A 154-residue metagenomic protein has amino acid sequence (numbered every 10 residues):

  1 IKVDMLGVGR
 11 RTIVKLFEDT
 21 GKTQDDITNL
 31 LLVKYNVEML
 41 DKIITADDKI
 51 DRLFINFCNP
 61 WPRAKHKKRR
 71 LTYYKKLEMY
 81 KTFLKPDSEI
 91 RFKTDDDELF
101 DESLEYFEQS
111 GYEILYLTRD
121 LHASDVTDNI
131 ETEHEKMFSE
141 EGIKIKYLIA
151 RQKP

Functional and structural regions predicted by a protein language model:
K2-L6: Conserved SAM/SAH-binding beta-strand->alpha-helix loop
V8-R52: S-adenosyl-L-methionine
E38-M39, P60-W61, D97-L99: Short "lid" loop at the C-terminus of a central beta-strand within the Rossmann-like core of SAM-dependent
I50-L71: A short SAM/SAH-binding and catalytic strip from SAM-dependent methyltransferases
L53, Y80-K81, I90, S103: Class I S-adenosylmethionine-dependent transferase superfamily signal
A64-K67, E89-S110: Conserved class I S-adenosyl-L-methionine
R70-E89: A short glycine-rich, Lys/Arg-flanked "PGG" loop and its adjoining helix->strand segment in the class I
D101-P154: Class I S-adenosyl-L-methionine
